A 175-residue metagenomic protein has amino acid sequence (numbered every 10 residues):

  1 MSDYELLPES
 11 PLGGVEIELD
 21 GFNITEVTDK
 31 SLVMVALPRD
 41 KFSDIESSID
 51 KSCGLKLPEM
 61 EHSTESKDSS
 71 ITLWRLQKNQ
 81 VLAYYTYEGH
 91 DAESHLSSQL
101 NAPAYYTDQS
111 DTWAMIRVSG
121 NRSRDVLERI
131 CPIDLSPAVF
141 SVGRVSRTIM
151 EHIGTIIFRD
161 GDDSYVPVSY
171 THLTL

Functional and structural regions predicted by a protein language model:
M1-T64: Acidic, proline/glycine-enriched N-terminal capping motif
V15-G21, P58-I71, S98-P103, V142 (+1 more regions): Short amphipathic beta-strand starts and helix->beta connectors
I24-D40, Q109-I130: Short glycine-/aliphatic-rich beta-strand segments at the starts of folded cytosolic domains
S47-E65, R124-E151: Internal amphipathic helical hairpin motif
S47-Y84, E88-L100: A glycine-rich, hydrophobic loop/mini-helix early in the fold
Q77-K78, S110, G161: Residue-level recognition of beta-strand termini and adjacent short loop/turns
P103-N121, D134-G143: Long, charge-dense
T171-L175: Conserved small/polar residues in nucleotide/adenosyl-binding loops
